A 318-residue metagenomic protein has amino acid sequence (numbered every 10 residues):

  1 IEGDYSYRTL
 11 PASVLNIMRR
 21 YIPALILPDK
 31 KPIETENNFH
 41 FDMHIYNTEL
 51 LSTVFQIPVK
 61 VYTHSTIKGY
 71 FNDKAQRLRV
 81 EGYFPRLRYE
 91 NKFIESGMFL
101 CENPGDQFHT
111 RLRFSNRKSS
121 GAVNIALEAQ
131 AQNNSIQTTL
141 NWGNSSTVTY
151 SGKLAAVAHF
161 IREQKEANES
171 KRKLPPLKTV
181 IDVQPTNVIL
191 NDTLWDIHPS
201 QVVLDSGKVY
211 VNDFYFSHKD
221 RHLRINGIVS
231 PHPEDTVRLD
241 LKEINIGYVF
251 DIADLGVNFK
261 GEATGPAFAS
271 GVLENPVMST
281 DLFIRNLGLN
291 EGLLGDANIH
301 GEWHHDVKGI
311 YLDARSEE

Functional and structural regions predicted by a protein language model:
I1-E318: Interface amphipathic segments
